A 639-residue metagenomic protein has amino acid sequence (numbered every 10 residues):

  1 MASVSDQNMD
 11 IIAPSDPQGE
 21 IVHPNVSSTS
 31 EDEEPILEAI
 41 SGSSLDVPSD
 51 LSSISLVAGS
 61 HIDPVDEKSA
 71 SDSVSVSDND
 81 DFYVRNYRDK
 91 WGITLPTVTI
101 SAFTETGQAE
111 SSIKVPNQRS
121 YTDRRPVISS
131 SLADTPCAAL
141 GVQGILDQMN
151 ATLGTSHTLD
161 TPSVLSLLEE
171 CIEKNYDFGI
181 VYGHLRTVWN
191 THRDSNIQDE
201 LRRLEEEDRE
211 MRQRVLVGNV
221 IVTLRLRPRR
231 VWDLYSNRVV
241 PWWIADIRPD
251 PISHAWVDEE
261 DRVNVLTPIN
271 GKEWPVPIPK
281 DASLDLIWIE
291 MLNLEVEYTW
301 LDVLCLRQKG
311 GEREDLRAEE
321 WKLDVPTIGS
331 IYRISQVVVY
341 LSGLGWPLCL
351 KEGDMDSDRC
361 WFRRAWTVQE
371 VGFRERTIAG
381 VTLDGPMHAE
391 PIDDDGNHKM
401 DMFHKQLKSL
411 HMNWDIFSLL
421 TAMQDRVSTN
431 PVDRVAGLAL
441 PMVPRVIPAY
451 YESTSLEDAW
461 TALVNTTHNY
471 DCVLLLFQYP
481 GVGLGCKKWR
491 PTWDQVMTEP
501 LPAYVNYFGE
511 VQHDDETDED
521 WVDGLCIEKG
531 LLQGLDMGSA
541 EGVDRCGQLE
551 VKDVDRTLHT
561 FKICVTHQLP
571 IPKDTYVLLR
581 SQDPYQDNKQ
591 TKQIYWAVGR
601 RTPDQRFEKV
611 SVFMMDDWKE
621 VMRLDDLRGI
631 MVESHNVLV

Functional and structural regions predicted by a protein language model:
M1-Y298, C305-L323, P347, G547 (+2 more regions): Metal-dependent phosphate/diphosphate-handling catalytic cores characterized by acidic Asp/Glu clusters
W242-I247, Y332-R333, C360-W361, I571: Extracellular/periplasmic catalytic domains that process cell-envelope and extracellular macromolecules
P251-S253, V339, A379, L578: Short hydrophobic-aromatic micro-motifs
E260-V263, P347-C349, M387-P391, T557-T560 (+2 more regions): Short, surface-exposed beta-strand/loop "edge" segments at domain boundaries and coil↔beta transitions
P275-I278, D315-L474: Metal-ion-coordinating, acidic/His-rich active-site neighborhoods of enzymes acting on phosphate-containing substrates
E290, S330-I331, L569: Alpha-helical scaffold elements within enzyme catalytic domains, especially in hydrolases
T299-L301, V371: Nucleic-acid-interacting cores, centered on viral/eukaryotic replication and modification enzymes
H404-K592: Short helix/strand-capping turn motifs
